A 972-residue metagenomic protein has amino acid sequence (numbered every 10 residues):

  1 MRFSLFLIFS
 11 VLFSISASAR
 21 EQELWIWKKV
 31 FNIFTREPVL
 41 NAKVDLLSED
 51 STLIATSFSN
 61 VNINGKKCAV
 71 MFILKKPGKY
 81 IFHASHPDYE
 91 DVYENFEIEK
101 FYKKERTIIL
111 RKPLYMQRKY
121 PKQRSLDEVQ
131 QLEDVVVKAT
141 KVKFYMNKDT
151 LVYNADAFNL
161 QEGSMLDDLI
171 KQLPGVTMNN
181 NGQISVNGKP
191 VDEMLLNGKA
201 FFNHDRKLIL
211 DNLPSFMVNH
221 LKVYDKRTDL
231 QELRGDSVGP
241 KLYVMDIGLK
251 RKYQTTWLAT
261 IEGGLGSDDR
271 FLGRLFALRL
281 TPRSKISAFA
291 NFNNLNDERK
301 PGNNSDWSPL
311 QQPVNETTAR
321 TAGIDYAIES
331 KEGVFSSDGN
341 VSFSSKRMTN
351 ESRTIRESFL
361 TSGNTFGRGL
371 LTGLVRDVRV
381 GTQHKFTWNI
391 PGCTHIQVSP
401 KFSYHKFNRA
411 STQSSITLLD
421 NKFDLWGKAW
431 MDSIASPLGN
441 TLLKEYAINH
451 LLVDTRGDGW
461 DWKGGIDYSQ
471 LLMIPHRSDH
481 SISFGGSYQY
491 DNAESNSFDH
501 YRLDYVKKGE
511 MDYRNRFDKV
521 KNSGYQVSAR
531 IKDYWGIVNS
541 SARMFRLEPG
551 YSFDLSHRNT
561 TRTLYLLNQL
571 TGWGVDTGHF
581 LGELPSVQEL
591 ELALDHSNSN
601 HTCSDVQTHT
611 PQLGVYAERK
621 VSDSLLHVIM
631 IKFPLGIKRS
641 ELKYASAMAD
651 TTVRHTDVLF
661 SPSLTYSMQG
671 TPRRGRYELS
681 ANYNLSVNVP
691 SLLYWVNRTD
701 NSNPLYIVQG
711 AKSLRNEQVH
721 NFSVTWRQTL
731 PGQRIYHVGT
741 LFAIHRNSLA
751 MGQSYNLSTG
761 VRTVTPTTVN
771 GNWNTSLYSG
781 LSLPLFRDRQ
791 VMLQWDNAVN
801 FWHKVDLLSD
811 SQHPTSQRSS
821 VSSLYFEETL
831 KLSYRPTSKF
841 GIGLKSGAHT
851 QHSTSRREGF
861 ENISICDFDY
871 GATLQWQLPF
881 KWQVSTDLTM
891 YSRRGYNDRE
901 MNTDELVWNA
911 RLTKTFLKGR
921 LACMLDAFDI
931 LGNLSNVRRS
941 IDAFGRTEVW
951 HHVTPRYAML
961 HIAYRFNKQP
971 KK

Functional and structural regions predicted by a protein language model:
K28-L40, K141: Structural motif
T35-T56, L132, M146: Short, ordered, surface-exposed loop/turn motifs in non-cytosolic proteins
D45, H86-P87, I109-D156, N179-N181 (+3 more regions): Short, acidic, small-residue-rich periplasmic hinge/interaction motif at the N-terminus of Gram-negative outer-membrane
D50-A69: Short, acidic Ser/Thr/Gly-rich low-complexity loop/linker segments typical of extracellular and cell-surface proteins
T52-I54, G78-Y102: A short, solvent-exposed loop/turn motif at the edges and junctions of modular extracellular/periplasmic domains
D167-F202, H220, L230-G239: Extracytoplasmic beta-strand/coil segments of soluble accessory domains associated with Gram-negative outer-membrane
K199-R227, P282: Short acidic/polar hinge/loop motifs at secondary-structure boundaries that mediate gating or recognition
H204-K207, R227-D269, S284-K972: Primarily recognizes Gram-negative and organellar outer-membrane beta-barrels
